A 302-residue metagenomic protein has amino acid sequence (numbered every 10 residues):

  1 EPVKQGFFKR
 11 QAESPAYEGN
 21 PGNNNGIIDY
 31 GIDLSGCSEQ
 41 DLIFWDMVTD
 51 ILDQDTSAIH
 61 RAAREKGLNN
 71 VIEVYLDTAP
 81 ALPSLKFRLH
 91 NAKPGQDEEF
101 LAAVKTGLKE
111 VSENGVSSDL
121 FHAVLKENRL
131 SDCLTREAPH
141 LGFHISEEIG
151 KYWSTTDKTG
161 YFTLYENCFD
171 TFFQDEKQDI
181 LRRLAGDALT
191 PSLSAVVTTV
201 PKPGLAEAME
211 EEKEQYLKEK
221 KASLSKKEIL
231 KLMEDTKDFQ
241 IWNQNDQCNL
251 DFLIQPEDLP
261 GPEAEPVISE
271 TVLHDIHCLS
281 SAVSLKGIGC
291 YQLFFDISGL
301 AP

Functional and structural regions predicted by a protein language model:
E1-S38, D50-A102, D119-H144, T171-P191 (+1 more regions): Non-catalytic beta-strand/loop surface segments
N91, I149, M209-E210: Short alpha-helix boundary/capping motifs
D97, A102, T106-S112, V116 (+2 more regions): Ordered core of a single globular domain
P139-Y152, K158-Y165: Long, charge-rich alpha-helical interaction segments
